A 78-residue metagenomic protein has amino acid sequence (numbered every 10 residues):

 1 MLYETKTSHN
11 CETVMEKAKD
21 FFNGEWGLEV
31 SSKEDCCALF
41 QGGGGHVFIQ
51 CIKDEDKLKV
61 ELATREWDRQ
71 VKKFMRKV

Functional and structural regions predicted by a protein language model:
M1-V30: Terminal, regulation- and interaction-focused segments at domain boundaries
Y3, E29-K33, G42-G43, R65-E66: Positively charged, low-complexity terminal tracts and the immediately adjacent first secondary-structure elements
C11, C36-C37, C51: Generic recognition of cysteine residues
K19-F21, C36-G44: Short, solvent-exposed secondary-structure boundary motifs
S31-C37, D56: Ser/Thr- and Asn-enriched, surface-exposed coil loops between beta-strands
Q41-V78: Beta-strand/loop substructures that line and gate deep hydrophobic ligand-binding cavities in soluble
